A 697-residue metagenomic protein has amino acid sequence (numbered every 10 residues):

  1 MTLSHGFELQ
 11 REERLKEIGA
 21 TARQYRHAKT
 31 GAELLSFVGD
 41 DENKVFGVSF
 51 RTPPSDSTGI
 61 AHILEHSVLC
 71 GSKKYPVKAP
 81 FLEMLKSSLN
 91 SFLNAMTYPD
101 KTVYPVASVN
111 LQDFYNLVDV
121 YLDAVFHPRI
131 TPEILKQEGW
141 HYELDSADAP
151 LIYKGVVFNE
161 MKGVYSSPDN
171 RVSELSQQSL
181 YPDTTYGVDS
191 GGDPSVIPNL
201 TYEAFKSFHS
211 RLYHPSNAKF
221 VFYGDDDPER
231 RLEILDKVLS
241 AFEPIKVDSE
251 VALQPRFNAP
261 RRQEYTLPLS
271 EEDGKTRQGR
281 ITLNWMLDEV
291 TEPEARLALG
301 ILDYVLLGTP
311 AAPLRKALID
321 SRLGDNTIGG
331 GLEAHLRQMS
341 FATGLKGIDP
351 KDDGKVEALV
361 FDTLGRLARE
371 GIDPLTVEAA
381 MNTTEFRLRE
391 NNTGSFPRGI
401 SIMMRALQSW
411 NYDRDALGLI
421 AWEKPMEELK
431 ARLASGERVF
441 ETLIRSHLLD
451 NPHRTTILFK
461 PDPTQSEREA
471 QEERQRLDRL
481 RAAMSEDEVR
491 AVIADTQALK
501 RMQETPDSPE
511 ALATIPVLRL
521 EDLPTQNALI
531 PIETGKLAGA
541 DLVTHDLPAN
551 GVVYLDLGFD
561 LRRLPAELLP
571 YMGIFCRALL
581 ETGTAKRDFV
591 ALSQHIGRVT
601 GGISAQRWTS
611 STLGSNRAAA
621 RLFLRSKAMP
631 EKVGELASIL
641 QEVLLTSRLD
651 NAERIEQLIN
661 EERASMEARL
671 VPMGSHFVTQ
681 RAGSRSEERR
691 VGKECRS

Functional and structural regions predicted by a protein language model:
M1-F81, P105-V109, D119-L122, S166 (+6 more regions): His/Glu-rich zincin catalytic helix
N43-P53, A79-H127, I134-E143, N170-S195 (+8 more regions): M16 family metallopeptidases and their MPP-like homologs
V164-R171, L449: Structured, non-catalytic alpha/beta "coupling" segments that mediate domain-domain communication and provide generic
N199-A204: Active-site glycine-rich loop that binds ribose-phosphate moieties when present
L443-H447: Core subunits and conserved enzymes of cellular information-processing and envelope-translocation systems across
